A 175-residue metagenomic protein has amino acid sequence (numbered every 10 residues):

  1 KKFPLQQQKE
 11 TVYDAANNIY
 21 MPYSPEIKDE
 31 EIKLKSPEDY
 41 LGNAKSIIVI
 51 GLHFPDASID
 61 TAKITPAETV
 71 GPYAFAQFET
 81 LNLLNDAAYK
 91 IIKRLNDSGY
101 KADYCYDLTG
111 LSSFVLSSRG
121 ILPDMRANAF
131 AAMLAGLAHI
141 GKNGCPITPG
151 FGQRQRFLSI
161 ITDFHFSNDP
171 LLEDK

Functional and structural regions predicted by a protein language model:
K1-A76: Non-catalytic, usually N-terminal nucleic-acid engagement modules in DNA/RNA processing proteins
T65-K175: Catalytic cores of enzyme domains
